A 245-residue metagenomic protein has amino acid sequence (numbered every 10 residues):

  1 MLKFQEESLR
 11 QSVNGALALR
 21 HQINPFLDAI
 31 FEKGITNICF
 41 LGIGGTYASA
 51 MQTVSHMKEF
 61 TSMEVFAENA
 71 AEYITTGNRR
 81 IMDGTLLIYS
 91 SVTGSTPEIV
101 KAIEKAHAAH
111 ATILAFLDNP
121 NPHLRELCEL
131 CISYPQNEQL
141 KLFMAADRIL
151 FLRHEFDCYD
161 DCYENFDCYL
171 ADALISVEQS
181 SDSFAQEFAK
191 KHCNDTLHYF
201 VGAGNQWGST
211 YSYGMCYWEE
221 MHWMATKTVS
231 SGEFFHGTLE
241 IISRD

Functional and structural regions predicted by a protein language model:
M1, L86-Y89, D245: Long, acidic, intrinsically disordered low-complexity segments
L2-N37, E138, L150-S231: Active-site phosphate/pyrophosphate-binding segments
H21-Q22, A48, N69-A70, T112-F116 (+2 more regions): Short amphipathic alpha-helical surface micro-motifs
A29-I30, T75-M82, G237-R244: Short amphipathic alpha-helix with an adjacent loop that forms part of the alpha/beta core around
T36-Y169, A203: Glycine-rich phosphate-binding loops that contact phosphosugars or nucleotide phosphates
T53-E59, E104-K105, Y213-M221, S243-R244: Short, solvent-exposed amphipathic alpha-helical segments in soluble enzyme and RNA/protein-processing domains
E64-T76, K227-E240: A short, well-structured beta->alpha microelement
